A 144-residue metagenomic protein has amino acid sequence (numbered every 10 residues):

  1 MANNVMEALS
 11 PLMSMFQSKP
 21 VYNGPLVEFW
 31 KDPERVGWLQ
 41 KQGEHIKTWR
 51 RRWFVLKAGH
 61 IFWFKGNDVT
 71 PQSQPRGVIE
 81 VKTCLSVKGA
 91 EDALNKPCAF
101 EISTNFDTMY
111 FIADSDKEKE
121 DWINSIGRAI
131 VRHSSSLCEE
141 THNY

Functional and structural regions predicted by a protein language model:
M1-K31, R35-V36, Q40-I46, K65-P71 (+1 more regions): Polybasic, Ser/Thr-rich intrinsically disordered tails and inter-domain linkers that flank pleckstrin homology
A2, S18, V78, G127-R128: Low-complexity, intrinsically disordered short peptide segments enriched in small/polar/basic residues
E28-E44, L56, I79, S86-A93 (+1 more regions): PDZ domains - specifically the beta-sandwich core and the conserved carboxylate-binding loop
E34, W38, H60, E80 (+2 more regions): Acidic, Ser/Thr-rich intrinsically disordered and amphipathic helical segments
H45-R51, L85-Y144: Canonical pleckstrin homology
V55, H60-W63, E101, Y110: General beta-strand recognition
K57, I61-F62, P71-Q72, E118-K119 (+1 more regions): Amphipathic alpha-helical interaction segments
H60-L85: Phosphoinositide-binding peripheral membrane targeting modules
